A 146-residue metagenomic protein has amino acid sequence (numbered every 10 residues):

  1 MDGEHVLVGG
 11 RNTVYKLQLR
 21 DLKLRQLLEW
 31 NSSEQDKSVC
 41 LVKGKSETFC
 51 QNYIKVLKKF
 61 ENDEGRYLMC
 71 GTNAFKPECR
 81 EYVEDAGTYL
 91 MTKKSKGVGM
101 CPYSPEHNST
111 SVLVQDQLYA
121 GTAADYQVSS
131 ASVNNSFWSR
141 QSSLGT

Functional and structural regions predicted by a protein language model:
M1-T146: Disulfide-stabilized extracellular ectodomains of secreted/luminal proteins, especially beta-rich
